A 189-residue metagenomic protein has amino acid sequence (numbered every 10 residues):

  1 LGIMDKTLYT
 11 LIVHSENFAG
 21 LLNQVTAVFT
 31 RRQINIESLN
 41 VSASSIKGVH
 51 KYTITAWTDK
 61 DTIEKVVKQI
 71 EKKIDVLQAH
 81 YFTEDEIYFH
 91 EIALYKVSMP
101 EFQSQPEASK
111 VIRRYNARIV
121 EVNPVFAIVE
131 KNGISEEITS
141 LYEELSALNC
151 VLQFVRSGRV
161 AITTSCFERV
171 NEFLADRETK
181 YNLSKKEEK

Functional and structural regions predicted by a protein language model:
G2-K51, T58-K189: Long, contiguous binding/interaction regions
